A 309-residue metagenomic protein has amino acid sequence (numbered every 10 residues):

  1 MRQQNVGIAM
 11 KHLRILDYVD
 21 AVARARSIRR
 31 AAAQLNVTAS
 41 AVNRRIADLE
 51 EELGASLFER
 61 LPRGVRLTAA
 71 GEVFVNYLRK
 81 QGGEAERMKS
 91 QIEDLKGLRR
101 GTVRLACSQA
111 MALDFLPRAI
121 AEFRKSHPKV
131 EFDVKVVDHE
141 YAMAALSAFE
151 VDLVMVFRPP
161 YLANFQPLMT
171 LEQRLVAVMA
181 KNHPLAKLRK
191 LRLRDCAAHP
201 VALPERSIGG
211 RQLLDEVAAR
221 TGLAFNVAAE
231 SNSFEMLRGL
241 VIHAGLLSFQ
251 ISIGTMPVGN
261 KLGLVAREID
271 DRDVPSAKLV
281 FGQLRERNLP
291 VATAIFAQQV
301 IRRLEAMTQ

Functional and structural regions predicted by a protein language model:
I8-A9, N76-G83, L95, R118-E122 (+3 more regions): Short beta-strand-centered segments that line the small-molecule binding cleft or hinge of alpha/beta clamshell
D20-T38: Short helix-boundary/capping micro-motifs
R24, E50-L67: A short LG(V/I)-centered, amphipathic sequence patch enriched for acidic residue(s) preceding the LG motif
R100-A163, S231-S233: Central regulatory/effector-binding core of bacterial HTH transcription factors
F115, V265-Q309: A late-sequence structural motif
D138-M143, S147-V151, V156-F157, S207-R267: Hydrophobic hinge/microswitch elements
A163-M169, Q173, L188, E235-R285: Beta-alpha-beta core module
N164-V201: Flexible hinge/capping segments at coil-to-helix
